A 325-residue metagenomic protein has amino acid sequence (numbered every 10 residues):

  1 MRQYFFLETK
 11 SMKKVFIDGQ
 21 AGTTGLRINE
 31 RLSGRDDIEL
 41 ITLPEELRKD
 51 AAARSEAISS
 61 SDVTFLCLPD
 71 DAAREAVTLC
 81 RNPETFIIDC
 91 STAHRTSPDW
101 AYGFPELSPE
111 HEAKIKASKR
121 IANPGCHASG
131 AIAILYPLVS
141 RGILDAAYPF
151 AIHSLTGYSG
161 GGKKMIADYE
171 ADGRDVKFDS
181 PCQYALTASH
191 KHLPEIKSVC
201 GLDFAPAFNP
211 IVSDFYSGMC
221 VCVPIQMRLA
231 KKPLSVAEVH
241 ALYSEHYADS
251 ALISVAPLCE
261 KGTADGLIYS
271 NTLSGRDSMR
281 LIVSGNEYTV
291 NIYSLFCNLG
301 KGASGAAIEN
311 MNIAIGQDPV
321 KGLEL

Functional and structural regions predicted by a protein language model:
Y4-F6: Aromatic (phenylalanine/tyrosine) cluster motif
E8, M12-D179, Y184, S284-N286 (+1 more regions): N-terminal Rossmann-like NAD(P) cofactor-binding subdomain of oxidoreductases, focused on the glycine-rich
A21-S55, C67, A146-P149, H153-S154 (+1 more regions): C-terminal substrate-binding/catalytic lobe of Rossmann-fold NAD(P)-dependent oxidoreductases
R27, E75, A133-P137, E195-V199 (+2 more regions): Alpha-helical scaffold segments in soluble metabolic enzymes
I121, L242, A307: PAPS/PAP-binding and catalytic site of the sulfotransferase fold
P137-R141, Q226, I313-Q317: Active-site catalytic microenvironments for nucleophilic, acid-base chemistry
A248, S270-L325: C-terminal helical cap and adjacent loop that interface with cofactors, partners, or active-site loops
